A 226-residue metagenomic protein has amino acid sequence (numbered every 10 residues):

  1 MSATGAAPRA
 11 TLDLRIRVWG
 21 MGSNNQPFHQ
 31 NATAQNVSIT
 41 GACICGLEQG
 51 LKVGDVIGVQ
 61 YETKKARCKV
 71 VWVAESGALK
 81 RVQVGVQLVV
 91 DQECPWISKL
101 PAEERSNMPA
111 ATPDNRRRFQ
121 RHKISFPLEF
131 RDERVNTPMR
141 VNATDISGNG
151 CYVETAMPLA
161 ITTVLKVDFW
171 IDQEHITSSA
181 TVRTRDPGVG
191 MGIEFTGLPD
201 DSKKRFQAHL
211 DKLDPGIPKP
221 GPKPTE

Functional and structural regions predicted by a protein language model:
M1-E226: Structured alpha-helical
